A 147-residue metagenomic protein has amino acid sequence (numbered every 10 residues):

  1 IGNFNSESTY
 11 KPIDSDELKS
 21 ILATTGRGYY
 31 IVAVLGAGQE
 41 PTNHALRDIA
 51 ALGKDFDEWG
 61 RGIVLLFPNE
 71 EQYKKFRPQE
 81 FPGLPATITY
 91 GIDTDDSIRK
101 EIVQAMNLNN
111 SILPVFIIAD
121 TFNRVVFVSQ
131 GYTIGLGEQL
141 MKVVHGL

Functional and structural regions predicted by a protein language model:
G2-Y30, A37, R47-A51: A short beta-strand-turn-helix
P12-D14, T87-I98: Short acidic-hydrophobic, aromatic-tinged amphipathic segments that line or gate anion-handling sites
A23-G26, D57-E58, G83-L84, L108-S111: Extracellular/periplasmic catalytic domains that process cell-envelope and extracellular macromolecules
Y30, A37-L84, S97-V103: Structural microenvironment flanking redox-active thiols in thiol-disulfide oxidoreductases
I31-V32, F116: Hydrophobic beta-strand anchors of alpha/beta hydrolase catalytic cores
V34-A37, L66-N69, D93-D95, D120 (+1 more regions): Active-site-proximal beta-strand/loop segments in catalytic clefts of secreted hydrolases
P85-T89, Q104-I117: Structural micro-motif
S111-L147: Thiol-/selenol-based redox modules, centered on thioredoxin-like and closely related oxidoreductase domains
